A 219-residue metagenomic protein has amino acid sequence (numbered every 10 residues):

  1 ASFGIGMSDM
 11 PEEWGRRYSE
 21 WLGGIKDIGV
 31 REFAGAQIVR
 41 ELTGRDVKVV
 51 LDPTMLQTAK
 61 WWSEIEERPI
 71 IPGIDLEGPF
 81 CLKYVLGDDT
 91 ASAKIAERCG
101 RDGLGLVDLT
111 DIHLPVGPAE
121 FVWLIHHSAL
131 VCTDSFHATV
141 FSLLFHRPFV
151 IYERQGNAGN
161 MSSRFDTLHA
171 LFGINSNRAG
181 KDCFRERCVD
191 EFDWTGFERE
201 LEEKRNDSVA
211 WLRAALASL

Functional and structural regions predicted by a protein language model:
A1-L219: Active-site anion-handling motifs in enzyme catalytic cores
